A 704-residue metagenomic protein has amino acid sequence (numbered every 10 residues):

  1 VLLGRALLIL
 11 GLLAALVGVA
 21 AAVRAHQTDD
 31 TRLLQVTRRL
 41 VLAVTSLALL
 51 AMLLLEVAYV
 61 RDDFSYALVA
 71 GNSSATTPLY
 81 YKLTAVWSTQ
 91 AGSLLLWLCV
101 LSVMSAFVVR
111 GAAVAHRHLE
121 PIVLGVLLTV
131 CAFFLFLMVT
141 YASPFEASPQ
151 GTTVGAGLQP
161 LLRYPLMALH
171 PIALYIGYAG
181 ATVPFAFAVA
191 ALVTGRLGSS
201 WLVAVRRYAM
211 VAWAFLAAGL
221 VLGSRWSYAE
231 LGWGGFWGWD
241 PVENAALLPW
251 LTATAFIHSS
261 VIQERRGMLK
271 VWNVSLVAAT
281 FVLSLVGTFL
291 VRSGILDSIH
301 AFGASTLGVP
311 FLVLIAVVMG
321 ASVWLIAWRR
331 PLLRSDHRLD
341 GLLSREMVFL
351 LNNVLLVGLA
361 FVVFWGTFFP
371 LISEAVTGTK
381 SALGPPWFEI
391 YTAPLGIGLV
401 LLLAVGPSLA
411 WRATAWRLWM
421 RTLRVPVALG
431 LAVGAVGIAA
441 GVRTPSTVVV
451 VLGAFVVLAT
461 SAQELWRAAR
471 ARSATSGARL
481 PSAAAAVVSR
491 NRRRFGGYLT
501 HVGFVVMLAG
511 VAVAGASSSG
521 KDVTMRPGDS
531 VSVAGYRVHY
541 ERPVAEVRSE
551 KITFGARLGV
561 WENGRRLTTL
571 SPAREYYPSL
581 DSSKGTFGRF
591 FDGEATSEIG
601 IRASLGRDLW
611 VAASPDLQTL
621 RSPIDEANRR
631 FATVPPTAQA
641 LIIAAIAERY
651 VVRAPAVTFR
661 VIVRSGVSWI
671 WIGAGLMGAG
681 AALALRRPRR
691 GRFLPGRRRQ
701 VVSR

Functional and structural regions predicted by a protein language model:
V1-R704: Solvent-exposed, non-transmembrane regions of integral membrane proteins
